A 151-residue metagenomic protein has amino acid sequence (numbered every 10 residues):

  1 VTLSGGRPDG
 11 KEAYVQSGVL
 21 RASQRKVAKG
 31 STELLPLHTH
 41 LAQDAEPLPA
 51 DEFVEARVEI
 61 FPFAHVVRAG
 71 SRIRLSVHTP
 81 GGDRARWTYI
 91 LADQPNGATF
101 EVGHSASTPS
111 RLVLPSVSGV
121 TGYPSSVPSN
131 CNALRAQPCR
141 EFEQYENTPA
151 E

Functional and structural regions predicted by a protein language model:
V1-E151: Glycine/threonine-rich phosphate-binding loop and adjacent beta-strand/alpha-helix elements that clamp
